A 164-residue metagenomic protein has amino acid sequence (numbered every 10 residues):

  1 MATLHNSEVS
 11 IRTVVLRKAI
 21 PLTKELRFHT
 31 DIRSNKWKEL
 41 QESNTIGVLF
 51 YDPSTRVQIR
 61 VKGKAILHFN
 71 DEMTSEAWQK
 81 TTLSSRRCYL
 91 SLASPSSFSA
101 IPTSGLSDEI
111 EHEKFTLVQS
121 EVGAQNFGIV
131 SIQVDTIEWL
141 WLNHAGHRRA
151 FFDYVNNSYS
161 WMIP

Functional and structural regions predicted by a protein language model:
M1-S7, I46-L49: A short, Trp-centered hydrophobic/proline-enriched beta-strand micro-motif
L4, D31, Y51, Q133-D135: Structured loops at beta-to-helix junctions and adjacent beta-edge loops in soluble globular domains
N6, K18, K38, P53-T55 (+3 more regions): Generic marker of residues within folded, mature protein domains
E8-V9, P21-E25, R56-Q58, F127 (+1 more regions): Coil-to-beta-strand transition motifs
R12-V15: Conserved beta-strand in the GNAT
K18-R56: A short mixed-secondary-structure module that forms the rim of ligand-binding clefts
Q58-P164: Charged, gly/pro-rich active-site loop segments
